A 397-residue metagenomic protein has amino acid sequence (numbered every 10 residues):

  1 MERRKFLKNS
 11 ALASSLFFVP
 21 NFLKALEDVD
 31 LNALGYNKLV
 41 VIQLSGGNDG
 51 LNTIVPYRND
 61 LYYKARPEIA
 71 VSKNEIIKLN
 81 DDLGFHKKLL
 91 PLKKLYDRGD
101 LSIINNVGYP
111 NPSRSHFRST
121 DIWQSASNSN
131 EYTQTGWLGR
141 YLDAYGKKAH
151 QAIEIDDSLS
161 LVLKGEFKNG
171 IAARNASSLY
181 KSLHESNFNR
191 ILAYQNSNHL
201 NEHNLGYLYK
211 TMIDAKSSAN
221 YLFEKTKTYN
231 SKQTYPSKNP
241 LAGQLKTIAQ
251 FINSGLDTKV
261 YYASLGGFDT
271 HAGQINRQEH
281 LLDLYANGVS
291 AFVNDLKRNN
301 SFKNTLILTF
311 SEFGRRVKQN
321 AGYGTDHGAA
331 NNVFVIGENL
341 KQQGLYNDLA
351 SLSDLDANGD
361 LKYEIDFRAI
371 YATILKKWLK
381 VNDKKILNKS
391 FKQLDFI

Functional and structural regions predicted by a protein language model:
M1-N299, K318, N332-N339, G344-I397: Feature for exported/extracytoplasmic and membrane-associated proteins, marking the mature portion
S115, A321-H327: Short glycine-biased active-site loop of nucleotidyltransferases that positions the nucleotide triphosphate and helps
F302: Conserved H-loop
L306-F313: Acidic/histidine-rich, metal-coordinating catalytic segments
